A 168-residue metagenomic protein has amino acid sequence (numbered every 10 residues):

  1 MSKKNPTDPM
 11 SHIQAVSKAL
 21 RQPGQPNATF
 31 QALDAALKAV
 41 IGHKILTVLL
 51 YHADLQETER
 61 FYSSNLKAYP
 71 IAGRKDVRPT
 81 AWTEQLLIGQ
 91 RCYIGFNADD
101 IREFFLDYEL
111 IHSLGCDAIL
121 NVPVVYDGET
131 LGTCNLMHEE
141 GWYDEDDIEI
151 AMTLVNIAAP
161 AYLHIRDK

Functional and structural regions predicted by a protein language model:
M1-Q22: Signal-transmission linkers at sensory-effector interfaces
S2-K3, H138-K168: Juxtadomain coupling helices with adjacent low-complexity linkers
H12-V16, Q25-V48: Amphipathic alpha-helical coiled-coil segments that mediate homodimerization and allosteric signal transmission
V48-I71: GAF sensory/regulatory domain recognition with acknowledged cross-activation on helical regulatory dimers
K67-R102: Regulatory sensory and allosteric helical modules in signal-transduction proteins and certain transcription factors
D99-G115: Signal-transducing coupling segments at domain and membrane junctions
A118-V125: A short, aliphatic-rich beta-strand micro-motif
V125-H138: Sensory-domain boundary capping and coupling elements
